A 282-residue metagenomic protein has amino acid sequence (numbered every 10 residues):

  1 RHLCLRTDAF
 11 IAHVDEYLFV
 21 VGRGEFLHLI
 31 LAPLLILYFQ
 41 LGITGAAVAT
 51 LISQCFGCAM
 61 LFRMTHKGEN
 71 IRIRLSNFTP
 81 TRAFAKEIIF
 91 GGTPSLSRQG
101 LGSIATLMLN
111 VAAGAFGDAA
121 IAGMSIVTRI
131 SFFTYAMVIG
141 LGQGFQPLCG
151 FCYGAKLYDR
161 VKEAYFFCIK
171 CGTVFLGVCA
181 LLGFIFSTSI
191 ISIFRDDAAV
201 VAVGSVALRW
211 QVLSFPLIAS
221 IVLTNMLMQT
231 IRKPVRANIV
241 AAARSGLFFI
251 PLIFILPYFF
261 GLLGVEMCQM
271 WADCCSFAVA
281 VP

Functional and structural regions predicted by a protein language model:
R1-C4, V178-V201, S205: Short membrane-interface helical motifs at transmembrane helix boundaries in multi-pass membrane transporters
L5, A9-H13, G123-S187, I218-V240: Small-residue-rich hydrophobic transmembrane alpha-helices
Y17, V21, E87-Q99, S103 (+5 more regions): Residue-level signature of transmembrane alpha-helical cores of multipass secondary-active transporters and flippases
F19-I30, L41-G68, L263-P282: Hydrophobic alpha-helical transmembrane segments
E25-F26, L51-C58, R129-F132, F167 (+4 more regions): Residue-level recognition of pore/gate-forming positions within transmembrane alpha-helices of multi-pass
L34-L41, L96, G100-F133, F151 (+2 more regions): Helix-terminus/linker motif at the lipid-water interface of multi-pass membrane proteins
I43-A46, F84-G91, A113-F132, A199-S205 (+2 more regions): Interfacial/gating helices of multi-pass transporter permease domains
T50, A59-G102: Interhelical loop/hinge segments that connect adjacent transmembrane helices in multipass membrane
